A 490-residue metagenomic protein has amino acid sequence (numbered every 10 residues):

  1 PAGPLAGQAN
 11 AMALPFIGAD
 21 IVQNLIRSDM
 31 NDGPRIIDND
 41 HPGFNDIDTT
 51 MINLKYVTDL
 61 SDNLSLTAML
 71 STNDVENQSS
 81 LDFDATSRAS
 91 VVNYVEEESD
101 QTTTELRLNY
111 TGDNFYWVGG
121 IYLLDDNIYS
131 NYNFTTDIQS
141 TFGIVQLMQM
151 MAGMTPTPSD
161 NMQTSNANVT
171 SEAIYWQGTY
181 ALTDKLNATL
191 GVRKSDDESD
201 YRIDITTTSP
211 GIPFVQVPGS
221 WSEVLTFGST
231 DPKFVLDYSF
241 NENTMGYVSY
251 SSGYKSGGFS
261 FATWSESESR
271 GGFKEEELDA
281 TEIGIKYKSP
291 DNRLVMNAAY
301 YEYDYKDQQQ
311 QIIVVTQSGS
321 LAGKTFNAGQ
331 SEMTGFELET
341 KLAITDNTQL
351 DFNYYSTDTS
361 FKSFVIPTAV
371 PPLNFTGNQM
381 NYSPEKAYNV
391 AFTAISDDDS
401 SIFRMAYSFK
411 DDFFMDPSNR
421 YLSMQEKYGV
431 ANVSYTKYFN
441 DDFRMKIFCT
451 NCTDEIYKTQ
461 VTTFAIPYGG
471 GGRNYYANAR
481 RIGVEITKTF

Functional and structural regions predicted by a protein language model:
P1-I37, D82-N93, N133-T164, D200-T226 (+5 more regions): Solvent-exposed loop segments that connect transmembrane elements
P1-V118, L124-D126, V295-M296: Outer-membrane beta-barrel domain signature, strongest for Gram-negative TonB-dependent receptors and also present
D48-L54, D100-L106, T170-G178, T230-L236 (+7 more regions): Hydrophobic, lipid-facing positions within transmembrane beta-strands of outer-membrane proteins
K55-D59, S65-S71, E76-L81, S239-K255 (+4 more regions): Membrane-embedded beta-barrel scaffold of Gram-negative outer-membrane proteins
L66-A68, W117-I121, A188-L190, P232 (+8 more regions): Transmembrane beta-strands of outer-membrane beta-barrel proteins
L108-Y110, G120-L124, S165-D304, M333 (+3 more regions): Structural signature of Gram-negative outer-membrane beta-barrels, strongest in the C-terminal barrel of TonB-dependent
Y116, A181-A188, N297-D304, K324-S418 (+1 more regions): Gram-negative outer-membrane beta-barrel transporters
D346, L350, S408-D416, T436-F490: C-terminal beta-signal and adjacent terminal beta-strands/loops of Gram-negative outer-membrane beta-barrel proteins
